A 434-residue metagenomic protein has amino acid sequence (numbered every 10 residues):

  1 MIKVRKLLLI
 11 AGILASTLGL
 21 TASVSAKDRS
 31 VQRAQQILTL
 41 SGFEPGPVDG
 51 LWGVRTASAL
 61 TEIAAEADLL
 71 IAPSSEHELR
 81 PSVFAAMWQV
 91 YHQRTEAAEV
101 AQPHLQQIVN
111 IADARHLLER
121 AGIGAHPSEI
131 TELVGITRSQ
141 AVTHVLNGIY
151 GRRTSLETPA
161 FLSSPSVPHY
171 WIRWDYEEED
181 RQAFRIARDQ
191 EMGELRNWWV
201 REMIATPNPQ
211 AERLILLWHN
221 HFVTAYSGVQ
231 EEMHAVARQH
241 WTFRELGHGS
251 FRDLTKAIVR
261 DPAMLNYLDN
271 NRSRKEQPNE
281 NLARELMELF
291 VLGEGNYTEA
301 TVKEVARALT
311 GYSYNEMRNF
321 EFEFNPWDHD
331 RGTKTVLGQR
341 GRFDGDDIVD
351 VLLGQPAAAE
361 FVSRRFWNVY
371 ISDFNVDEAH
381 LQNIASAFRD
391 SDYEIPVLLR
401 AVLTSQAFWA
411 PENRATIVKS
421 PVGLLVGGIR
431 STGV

Functional and structural regions predicted by a protein language model:
M1-Q107, R115: Cell-envelope/ECM-targeting effectors and their regulatory/trafficking segments
R29, R33, P209, R213-L217 (+1 more regions): Generic alpha-helical secondary structure signal
Q32-R33, S58, A112, E194 (+3 more regions): A generic alpha-helix surface/boundary motif
S41-P45, A67, A121, E202-M203 (+7 more regions): Alpha-helix C-capping/helix-to-loop hinge sites
A67, I71, P207, A211 (+5 more regions): Amphipathic alpha-helical interaction segments
A98-A183, A237-H240, R244-V434: His/Asp/Glu-rich metal/cofactor-coordinating catalytic motifs and the adjacent surface-exposed loops that frame enzyme
R188-F222, A235-A263: Active-site-adjacent structural elements in enzyme catalytic domains
Q210-L214, Y226-H234, E276-P278: Short, flexible active-site-proximal loops enriched in glycine and acidic residues
